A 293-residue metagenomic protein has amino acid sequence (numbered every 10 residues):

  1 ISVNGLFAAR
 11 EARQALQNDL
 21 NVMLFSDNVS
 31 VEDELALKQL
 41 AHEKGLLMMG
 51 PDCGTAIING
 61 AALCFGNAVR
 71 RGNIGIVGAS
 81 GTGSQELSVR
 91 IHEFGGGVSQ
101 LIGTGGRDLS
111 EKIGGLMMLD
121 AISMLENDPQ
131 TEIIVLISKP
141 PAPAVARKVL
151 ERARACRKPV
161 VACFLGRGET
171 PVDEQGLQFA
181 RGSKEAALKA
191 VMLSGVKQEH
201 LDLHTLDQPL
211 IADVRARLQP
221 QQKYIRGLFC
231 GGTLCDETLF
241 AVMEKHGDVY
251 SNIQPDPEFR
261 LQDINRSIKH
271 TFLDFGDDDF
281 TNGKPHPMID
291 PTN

Functional and structural regions predicted by a protein language model:
I1-N293: Catalytic-core regions of core metabolic enzymes, especially those transforming organic acids/acyl-group intermediates
